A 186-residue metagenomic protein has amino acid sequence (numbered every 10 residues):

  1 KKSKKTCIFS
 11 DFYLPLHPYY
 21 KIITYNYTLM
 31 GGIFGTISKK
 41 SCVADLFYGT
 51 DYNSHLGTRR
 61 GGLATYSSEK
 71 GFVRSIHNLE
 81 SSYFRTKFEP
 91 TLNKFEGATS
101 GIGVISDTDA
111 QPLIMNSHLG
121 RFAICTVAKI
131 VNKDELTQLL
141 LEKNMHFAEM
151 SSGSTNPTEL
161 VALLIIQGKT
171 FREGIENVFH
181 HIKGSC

Functional and structural regions predicted by a protein language model:
S3-C7: Cationic, amphipathic, low-complexity segments that mediate targeting or membrane/lipid association
I8, L14-N26: Short, positively charged and aromatic/hydrophobic N-terminal segments
N26-C186: Conserved short alpha-helical segments that host acidic/polar catalytic motifs at enzyme active sites
